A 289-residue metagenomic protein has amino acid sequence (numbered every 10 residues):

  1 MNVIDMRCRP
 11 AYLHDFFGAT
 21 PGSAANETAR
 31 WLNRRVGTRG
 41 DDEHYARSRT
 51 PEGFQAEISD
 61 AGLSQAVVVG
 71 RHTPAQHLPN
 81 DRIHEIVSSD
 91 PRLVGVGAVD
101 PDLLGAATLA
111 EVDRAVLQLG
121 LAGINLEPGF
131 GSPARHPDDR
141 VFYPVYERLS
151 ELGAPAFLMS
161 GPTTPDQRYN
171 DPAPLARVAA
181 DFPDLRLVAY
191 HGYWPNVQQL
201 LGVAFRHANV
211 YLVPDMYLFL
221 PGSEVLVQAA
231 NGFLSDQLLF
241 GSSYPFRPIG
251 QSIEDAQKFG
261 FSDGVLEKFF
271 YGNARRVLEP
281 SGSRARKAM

Functional and structural regions predicted by a protein language model:
M1-M6, L13-D60, Q65, L234-Q237 (+1 more regions): Mid-to-C-terminal alpha-helical segments outside catalytic/metal-binding sites
R7, I58, I83, A115 (+6 more regions): Conserved, mostly hydrophobic/aromatic
C8-P10, G70-R71, G97-P101, N125-P128 (+4 more regions): A cross-domain feature marking catalytic cores of carbohydrate-active enzymes and several ubiquitous metabolic/repair
A11-L13, T73-Q76, D102-G105, G131-S132 (+4 more regions): Active-site environment of divalent metal-dependent phosphoester hydrolases
H14-A19, P79-D81, L109, Y169-N170 (+4 more regions): Short aromatic-enriched loop/helix-cap "lid" or pocket-rim segments at secondary-structure transitions that line
R49-F54, H77-H84, A107-V112, P172-L175 (+2 more regions): Alpha-helical scaffolding within the catalytic cores of extracellular/periplasmic polymer-degrading hydrolases
S64-Q65, T73-L158, T163-T164, R206: Active-site gating/metal-coordination segments in enzymes
A122-G123, R135-L239, K287-M289: Catalytic pocket-lining loop regions of alpha/beta-barrel enzymes, especially the amidohydrolase/enolase/GH5 lineages
